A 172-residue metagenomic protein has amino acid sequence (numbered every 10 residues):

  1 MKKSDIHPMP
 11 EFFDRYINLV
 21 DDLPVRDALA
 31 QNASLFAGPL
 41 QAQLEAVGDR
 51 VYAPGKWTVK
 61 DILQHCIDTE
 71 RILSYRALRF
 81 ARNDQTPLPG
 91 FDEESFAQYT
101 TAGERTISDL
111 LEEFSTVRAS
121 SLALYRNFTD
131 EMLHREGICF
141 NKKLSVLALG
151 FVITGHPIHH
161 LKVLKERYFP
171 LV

Functional and structural regions predicted by a protein language model:
M1-D14, A46-E93, L122-A123, H134-V172: Short, contiguous alpha-helical
E11-D27: Short, charged, low-complexity loops and linkers
N18-D22, V59, T100-E104, K142-V146: A short, mixed-charge helix-start or loop-turn motif at secondary-structure junctions
V25, G48, G55, G103-L110 (+1 more regions): Residue-level recognition of alpha-helical structural elements
V25-R26, A33, L110-L111, T154 (+2 more regions): Short leucine-rich amphipathic alpha-helices used at interfaces
D27-Q41, A97-H134: Acidic/histidine-rich alpha-helical segments that form the ligand environment of transition-metal centers
